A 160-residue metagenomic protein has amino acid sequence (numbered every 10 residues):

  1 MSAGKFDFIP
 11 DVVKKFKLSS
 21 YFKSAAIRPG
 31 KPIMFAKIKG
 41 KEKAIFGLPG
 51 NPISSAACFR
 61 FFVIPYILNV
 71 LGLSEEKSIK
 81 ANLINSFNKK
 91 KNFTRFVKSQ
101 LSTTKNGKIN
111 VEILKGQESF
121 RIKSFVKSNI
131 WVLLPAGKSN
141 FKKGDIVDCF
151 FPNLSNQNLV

Functional and structural regions predicted by a protein language model:
M1-K17: N-terminal small/polar loop signature for handling phosphorylated ligands or for N-terminal nucleophile
V12-V160: Flexible glycine/proline-rich
